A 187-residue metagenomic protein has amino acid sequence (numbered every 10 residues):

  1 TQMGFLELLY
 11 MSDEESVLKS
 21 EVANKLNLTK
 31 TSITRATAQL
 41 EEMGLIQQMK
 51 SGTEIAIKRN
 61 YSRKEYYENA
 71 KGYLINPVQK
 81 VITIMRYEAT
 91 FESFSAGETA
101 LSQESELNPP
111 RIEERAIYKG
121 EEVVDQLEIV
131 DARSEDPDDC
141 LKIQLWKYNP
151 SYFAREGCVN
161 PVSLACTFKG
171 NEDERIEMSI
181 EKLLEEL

Functional and structural regions predicted by a protein language model:
Q2-E15: Short amphipathic alpha-helical interface segments
D13-L26, T37: Short acidic, hydrophobic short linear motifs in intrinsically disordered regions
E15-V17, S32-I33, Q47: Short, structured loop/turn "capping" segments at alpha-beta junctions
N27-E42: Short amphipathic alpha-helical interaction segments
E41-G52: A short, conserved structural fragment
T53-Y61: Minor-groove-contacting beta-hairpin "wing" of winged helix-turn-helix DNA-binding domains
K71-L187: Long, low-complexity, charge-rich intrinsically disordered regions
